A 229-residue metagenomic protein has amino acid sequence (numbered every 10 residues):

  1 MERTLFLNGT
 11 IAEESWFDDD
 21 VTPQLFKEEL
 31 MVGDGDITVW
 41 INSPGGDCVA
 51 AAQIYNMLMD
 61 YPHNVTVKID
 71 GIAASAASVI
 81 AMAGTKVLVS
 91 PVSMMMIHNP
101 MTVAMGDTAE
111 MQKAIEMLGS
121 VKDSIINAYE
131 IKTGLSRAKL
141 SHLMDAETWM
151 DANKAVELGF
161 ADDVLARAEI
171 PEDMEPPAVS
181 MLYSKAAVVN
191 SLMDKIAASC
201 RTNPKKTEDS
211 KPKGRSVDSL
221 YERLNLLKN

Functional and structural regions predicted by a protein language model:
M1-K68, I72-A76, A83-M96, M101-N229: N-terminal organellar transit peptides
